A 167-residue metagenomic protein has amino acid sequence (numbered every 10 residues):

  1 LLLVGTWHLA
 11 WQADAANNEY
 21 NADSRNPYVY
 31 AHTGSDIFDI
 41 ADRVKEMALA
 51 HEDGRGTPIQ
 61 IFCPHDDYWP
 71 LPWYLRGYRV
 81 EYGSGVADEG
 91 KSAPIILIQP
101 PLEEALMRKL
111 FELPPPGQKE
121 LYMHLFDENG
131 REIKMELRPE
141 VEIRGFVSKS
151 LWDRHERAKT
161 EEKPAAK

Functional and structural regions predicted by a protein language model:
L1-P58, P64-W73, N129-P164: Membrane-proximal, lumen/periplasm-facing interface regions of secretory-pathway glyco- and lipid-modifying enzymes
G56-I59, Y78, K91-P94: Loop/turn elements at helix/coil->beta-strand transitions in domains of secreted/extracellular proteins
I61-P64, G83, I96-I98: Short, hydrophobic beta-strand segments that form beta-sheet elements in well-ordered domains
H65-D67, V86, L102: A mature extracytoplasmic/lumenal domain signature
L75-G90: A short, well-structured beta->alpha microelement
D88-H155: Periplasmic/luminal catalytic loop of GT-C fold multi-pass membrane glycosyltransferases that transfer sugars from
